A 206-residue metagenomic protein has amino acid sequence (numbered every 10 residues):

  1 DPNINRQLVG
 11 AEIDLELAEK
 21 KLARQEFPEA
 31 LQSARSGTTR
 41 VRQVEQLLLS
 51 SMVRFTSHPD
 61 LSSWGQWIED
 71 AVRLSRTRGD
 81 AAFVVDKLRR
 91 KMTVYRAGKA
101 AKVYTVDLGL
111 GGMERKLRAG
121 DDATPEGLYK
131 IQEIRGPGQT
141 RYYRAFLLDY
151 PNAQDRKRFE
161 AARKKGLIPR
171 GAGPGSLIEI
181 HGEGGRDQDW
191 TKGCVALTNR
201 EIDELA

Functional and structural regions predicted by a protein language model:
D1-E16, F55-H58: Amphipathic, heptad-repeat alpha-helical segments
V9-E16, K20, P28, Q32-R35 (+4 more regions): Solvent-exposed, polar/charged alpha-helical surfaces in well-ordered, non-transmembrane soluble domains, broadly
E16, K20-A23, T39-L49, V53 (+4 more regions): Sec-exported extracytoplasmic/periplasmic mature domains
Q25, R78-D80, K87-R90, A101-V103 (+4 more regions): Extracytoplasmic
E26-D80: Long amphipathic alpha-helical scaffold segments
W64-A82, K87-L88, Y104-I134, N199-E204: N-terminal post-signal-peptidase region of extra-cytosolic proteins
R135-A206: Exported/periplasmic cell-wall-interacting domains
